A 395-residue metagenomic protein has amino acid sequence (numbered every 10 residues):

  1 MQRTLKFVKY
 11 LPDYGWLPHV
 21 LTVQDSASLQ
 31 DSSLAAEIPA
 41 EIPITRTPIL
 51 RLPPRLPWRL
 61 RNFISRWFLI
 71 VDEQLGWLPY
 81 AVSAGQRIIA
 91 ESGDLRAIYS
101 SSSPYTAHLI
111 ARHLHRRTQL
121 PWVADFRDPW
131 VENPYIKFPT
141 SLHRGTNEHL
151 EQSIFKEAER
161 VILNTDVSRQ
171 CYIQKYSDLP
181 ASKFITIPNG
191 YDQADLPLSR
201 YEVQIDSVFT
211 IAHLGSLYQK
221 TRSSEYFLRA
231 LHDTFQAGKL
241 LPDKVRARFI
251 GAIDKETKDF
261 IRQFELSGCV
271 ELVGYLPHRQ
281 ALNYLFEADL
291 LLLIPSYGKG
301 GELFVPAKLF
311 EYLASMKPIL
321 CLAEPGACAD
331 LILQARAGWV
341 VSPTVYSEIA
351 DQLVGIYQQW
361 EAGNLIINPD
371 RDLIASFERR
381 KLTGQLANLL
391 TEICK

Functional and structural regions predicted by a protein language model:
M1-I49, R160, G384, N388-K395: N-terminal subdomain of nucleotide-sugar transferases
F7, T106-L109, H113-R117, L142-V161: Membrane-proximal helix-turn-helix segments that form the acceptor-binding/catalytic region of lipid-linked
V20-I88: A conserved catalytic-core segment of Leloir-type glycosyltransferases
S26, S92, T118-P121, V131-S153 (+1 more regions): Nucleotide-sugar donor phosphate/pyrophosphate-binding loop at the beta->alpha transition of glycosyltransferases
S28, E132, E148, I154-K183 (+1 more regions): A short, active-site helix/loop in glycosyltransferases that binds the activated sugar's phosphate group
V167, I187-G190: Carbohydrate-associated surface elements
V203-T221, L228-R229, L382: Conserved donor-binding/catalytic core segment of Leloir-type glycosyltransferases
K244-V245, F249-G251, K255-Q280: Nucleotide-activated donor-binding/catalytic signature segment of Leloir-type glycosyltransferases, i.e., the conserved
